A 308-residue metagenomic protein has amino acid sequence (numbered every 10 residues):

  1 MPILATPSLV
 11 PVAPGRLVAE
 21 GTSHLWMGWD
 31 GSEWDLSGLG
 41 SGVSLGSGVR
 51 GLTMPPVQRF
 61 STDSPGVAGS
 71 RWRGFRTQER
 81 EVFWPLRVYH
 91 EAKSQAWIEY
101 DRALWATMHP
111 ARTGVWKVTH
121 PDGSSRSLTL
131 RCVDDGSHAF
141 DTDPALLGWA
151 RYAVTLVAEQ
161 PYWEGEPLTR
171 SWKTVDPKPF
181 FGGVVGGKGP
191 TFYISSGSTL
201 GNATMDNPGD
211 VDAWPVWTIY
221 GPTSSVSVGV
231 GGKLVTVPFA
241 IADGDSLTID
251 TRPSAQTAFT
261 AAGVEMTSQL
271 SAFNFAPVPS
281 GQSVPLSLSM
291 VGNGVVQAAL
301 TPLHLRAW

Functional and structural regions predicted by a protein language model:
M1-S61: Polar/acidic, low-complexity leader/linker segments enriched in S/T/G and N/D
P2-L4, S8, W149-Y162, K178-F180 (+3 more regions): Intrinsic low-complexity, intrinsically disordered or marginally ordered coil/linker segments
G46-F83, A139-D141: Short, solvent-exposed beta-alpha or beta-beta edge segments that form flexible loop/patches at the rim of ligand
V67-S94, L147-P161, S283-L286: Oligomerization/assembly interface segments of phage tail-like spikes and tubes
R76-R80, M108-P110, L146-A150, G209-V211 (+2 more regions): Solvent-exposed loop and beta-edge segments used for protein-protein assembly and interaction
R87-Y89, K93-S137: Short, acidic/charged, Gly/Pro-enriched secondary-structure junctions
K117-W163: Short beta-strand and beta-hairpin "edge-sheet" elements
R170-W308: Intrinsically disordered, low-complexity segments enriched in serine, threonine, and glycine
